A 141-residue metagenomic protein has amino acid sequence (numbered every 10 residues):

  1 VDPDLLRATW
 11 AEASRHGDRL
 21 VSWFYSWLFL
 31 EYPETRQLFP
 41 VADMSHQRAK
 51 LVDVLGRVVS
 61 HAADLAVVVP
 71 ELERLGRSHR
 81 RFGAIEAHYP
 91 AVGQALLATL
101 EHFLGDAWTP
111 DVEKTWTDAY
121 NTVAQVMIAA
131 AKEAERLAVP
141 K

Functional and structural regions predicted by a protein language model:
V1-K141: Globin-like tetrapyrrole-binding proteins
